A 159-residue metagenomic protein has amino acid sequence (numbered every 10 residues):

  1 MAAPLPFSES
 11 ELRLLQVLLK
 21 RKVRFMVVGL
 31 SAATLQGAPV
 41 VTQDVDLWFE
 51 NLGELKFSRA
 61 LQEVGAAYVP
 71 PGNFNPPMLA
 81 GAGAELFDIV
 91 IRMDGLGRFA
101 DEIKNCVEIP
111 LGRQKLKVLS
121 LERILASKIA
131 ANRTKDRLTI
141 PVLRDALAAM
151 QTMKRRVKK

Functional and structural regions predicted by a protein language model:
M1-K159: Compositionally biased terminal segments of proteins
